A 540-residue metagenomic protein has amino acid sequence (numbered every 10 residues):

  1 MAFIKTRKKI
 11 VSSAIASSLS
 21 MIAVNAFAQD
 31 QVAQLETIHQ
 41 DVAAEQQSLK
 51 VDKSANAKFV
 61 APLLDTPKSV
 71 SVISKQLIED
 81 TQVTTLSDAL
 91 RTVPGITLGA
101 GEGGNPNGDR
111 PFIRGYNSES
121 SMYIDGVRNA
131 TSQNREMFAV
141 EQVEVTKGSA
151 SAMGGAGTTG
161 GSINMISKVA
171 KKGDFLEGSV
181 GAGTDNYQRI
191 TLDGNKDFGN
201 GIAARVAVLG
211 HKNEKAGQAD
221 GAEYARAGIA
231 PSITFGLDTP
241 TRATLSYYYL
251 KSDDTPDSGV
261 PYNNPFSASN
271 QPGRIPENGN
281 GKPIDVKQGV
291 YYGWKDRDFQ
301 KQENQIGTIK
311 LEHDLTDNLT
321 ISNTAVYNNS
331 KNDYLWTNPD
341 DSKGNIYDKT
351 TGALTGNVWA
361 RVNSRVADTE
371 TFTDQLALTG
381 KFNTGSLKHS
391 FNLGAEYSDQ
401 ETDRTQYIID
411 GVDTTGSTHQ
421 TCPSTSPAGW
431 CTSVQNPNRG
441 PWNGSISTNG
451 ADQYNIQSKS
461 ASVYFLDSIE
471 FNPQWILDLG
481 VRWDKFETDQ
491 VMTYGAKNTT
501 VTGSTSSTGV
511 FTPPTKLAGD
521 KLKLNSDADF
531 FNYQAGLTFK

Functional and structural regions predicted by a protein language model:
S20, L35-G173: Acidic, small-polar-rich N-terminal luminal/periplasmic segments of exported/outer-membrane proteins
I113, L192-K196, P231-F235, G307-H313 (+3 more regions): Residues on the lipid-exposed face of transmembrane beta-strands in outer-membrane beta-barrel proteins
A139-E141, A152-I229, L237-R242: Outer-membrane beta-barrel translocator/receptor signature
F175-V180, E214-A219, Y292-R297, I306-K310 (+6 more regions): Extracellular loop and loop/strand-boundary signature of outer-membrane beta-barrel proteins
G178-A182, V206-K212, L245-Y249, N323-Y327 (+2 more regions): Transmembrane beta-barrel strands of outer-membrane/channel proteins
G201-A204, P240-L245, N318-I321, S386 (+1 more regions): Repeated loop/turn-to-beta-strand initiation elements of outer-membrane beta-barrel proteins
H211-A216, E223-A225, I229-G236, P240-D314 (+4 more regions): Acidic/polar loop-and-plug regions of large Gram-negative outer-membrane beta-barrel proteins
G236-D238, T369, K388-S390, E396-Q400 (+1 more regions): Structural signature of Gram-negative outer-membrane beta-barrels, strongest in the C-terminal barrel of TonB-dependent
